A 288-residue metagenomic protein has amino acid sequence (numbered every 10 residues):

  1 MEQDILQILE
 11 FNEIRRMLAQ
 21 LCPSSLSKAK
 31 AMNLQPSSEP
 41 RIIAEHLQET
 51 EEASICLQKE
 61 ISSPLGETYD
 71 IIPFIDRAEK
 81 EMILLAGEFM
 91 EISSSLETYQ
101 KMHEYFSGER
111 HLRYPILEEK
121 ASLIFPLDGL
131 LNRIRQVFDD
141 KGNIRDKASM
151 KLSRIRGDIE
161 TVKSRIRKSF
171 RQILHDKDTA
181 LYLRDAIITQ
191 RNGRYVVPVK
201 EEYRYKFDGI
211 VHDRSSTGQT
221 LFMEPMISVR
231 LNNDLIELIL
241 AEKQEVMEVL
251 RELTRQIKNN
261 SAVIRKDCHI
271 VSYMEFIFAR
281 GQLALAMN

Functional and structural regions predicted by a protein language model:
M1-S62, E79-I83, Q100, L112-E119 (+1 more regions): Alpha-helical coupling/stalk and coiled-coil linker elements that connect catalytic or binding modules and transmit
G66: Cationic-aromatic interfacial patches
L84-Q100: Short secondary-structure subsegments characteristic of cysteine-rich extracellular domains
K120-I124: The cytoplasmic-loop to transmembrane-helix boundary for the fourth helix
F125-G129: Extended, EK/Q-rich alpha-helical coiled-coil segments that serve as long dimerization/scaffolding arms in large
